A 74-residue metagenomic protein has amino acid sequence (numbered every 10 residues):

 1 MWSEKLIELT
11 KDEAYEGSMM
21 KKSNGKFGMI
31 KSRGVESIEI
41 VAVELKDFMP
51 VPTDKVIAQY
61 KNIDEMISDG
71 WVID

Functional and structural regions predicted by a protein language model:
M1-D74: Terminus-proximal functional modules
